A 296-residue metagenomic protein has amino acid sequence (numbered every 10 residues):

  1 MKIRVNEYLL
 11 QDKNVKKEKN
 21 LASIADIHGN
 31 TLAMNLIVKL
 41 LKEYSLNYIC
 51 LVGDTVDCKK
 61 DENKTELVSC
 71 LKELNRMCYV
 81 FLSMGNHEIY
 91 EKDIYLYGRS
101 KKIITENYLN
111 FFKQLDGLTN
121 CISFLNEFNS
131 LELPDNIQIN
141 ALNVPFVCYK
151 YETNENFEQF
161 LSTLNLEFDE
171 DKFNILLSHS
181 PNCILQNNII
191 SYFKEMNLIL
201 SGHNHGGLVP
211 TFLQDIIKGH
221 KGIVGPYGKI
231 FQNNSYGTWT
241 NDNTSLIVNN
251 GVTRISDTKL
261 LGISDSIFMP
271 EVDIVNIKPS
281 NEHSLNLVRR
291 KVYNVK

Functional and structural regions predicted by a protein language model:
M1-A22, H28, K42, K296: Acidic, histidine-bearing metal-coordination/catalytic regions of metal-dependent phosphoesterases
L21-T31, T55-T65, Y90-I103, K150-E155 (+2 more regions): Acidic/histidine-rich helix-loop elements that form or flank divalent-metal/phosphate-binding sites at the catalytic
S23-A25, I49-D54, V80-N86, S123-E127 (+3 more regions): Active-site neighborhood of phospho(di)ester-bond hydrolases with catalytic His/Asp-centered motifs
G29, T55-C58, N86-Y90, P145-V147 (+3 more regions): Solvent-exposed loop/turn segments at secondary-structure junctions within structured extracellular/periplasmic domains
A33-P134: Core catalytic region of metal-dependent phosphoesterases/phosphodiesterases, especially metallo-beta-lactamase-like
Y44, L71-M77, E167-E170, I189-E195 (+1 more regions): Short, conserved loop/helix-junction motifs that constitute active-site signature segments in enzyme catalytic cores
K92-N120, P134-S191, K259-F268: Binuclear metal-dependent hydrolase catalytic cores centered on His/Asp/Glu-rich metal-binding motifs
P181-P270: Conserved beta-sheet core of the metallophosphoesterase superfamily
